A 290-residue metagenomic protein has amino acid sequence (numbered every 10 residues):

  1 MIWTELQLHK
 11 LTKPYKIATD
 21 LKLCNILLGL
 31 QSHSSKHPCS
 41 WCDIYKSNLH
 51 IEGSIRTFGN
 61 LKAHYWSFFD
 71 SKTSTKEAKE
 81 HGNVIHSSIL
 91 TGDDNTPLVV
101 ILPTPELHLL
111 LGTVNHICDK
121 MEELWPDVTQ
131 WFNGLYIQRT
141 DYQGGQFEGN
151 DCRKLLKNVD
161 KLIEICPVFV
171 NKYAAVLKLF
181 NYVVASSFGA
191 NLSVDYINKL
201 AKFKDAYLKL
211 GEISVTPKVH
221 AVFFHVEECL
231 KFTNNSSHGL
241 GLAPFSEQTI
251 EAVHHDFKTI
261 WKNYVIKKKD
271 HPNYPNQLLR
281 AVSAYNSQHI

Functional and structural regions predicted by a protein language model:
M1-I290: A structural signal for the principal folded core domain
